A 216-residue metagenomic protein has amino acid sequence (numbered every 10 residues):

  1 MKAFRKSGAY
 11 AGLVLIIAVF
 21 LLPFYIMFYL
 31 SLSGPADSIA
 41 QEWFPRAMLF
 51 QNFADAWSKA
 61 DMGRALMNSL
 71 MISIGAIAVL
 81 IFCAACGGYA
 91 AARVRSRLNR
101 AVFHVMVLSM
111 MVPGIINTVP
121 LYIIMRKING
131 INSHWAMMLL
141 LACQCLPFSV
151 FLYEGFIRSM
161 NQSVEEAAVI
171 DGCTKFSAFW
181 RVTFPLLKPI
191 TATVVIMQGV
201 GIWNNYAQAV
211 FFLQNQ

Functional and structural regions predicted by a protein language model:
M1-Q216: A hydrophobic, multi-pass inner-membrane permease signature
